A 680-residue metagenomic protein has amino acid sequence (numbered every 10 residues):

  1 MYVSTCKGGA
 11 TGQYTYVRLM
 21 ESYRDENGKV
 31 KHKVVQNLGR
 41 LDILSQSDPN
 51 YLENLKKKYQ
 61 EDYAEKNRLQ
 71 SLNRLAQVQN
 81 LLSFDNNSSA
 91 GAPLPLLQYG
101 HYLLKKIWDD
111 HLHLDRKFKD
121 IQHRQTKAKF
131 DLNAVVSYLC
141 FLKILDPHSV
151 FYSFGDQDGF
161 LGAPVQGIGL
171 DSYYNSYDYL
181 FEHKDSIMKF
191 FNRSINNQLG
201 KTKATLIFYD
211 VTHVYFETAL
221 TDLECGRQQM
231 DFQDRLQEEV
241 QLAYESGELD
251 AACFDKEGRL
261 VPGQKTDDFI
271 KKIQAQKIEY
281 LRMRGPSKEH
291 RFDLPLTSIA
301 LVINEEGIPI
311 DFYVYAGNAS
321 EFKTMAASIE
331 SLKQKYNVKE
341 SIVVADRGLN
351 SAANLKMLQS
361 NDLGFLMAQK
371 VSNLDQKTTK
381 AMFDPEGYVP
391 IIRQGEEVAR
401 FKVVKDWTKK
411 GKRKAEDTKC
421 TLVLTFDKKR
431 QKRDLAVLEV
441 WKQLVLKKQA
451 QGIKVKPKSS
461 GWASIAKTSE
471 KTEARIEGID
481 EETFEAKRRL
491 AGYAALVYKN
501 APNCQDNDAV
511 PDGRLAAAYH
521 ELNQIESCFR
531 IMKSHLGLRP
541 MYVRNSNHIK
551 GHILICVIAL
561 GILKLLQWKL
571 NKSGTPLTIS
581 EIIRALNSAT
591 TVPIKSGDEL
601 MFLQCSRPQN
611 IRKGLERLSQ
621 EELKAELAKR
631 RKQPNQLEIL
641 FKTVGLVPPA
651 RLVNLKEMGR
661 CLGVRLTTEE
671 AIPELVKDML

Functional and structural regions predicted by a protein language model:
M1-K277, D293, A300-Y313, N318 (+4 more regions): Dynamic "connector" segments at or just before major functional cores
L19, S153, F208-V211, G307 (+5 more regions): Conserved structural-core and active-site-/substrate-pathway-adjacent residues in large, well-folded domains of enzymes
E26, F160-G167, G200, E305-I308 (+5 more regions): Secondary-structure transition/capping motifs at alpha-helix termini and the adjoining loop/turn into the next element
G39, N545-L566: Basic, amphipathic alpha-helical segments enriched in Lys/Arg and hydrophobic/aromatic residues
G258, K265-T266, L294-T297, V314 (+4 more regions): An anionic, glycine-rich sequence signature occurring as long contiguous blocks
Y313-K335: Active-site beta-loop-alpha junctions of metal-dependent nucleic acid enzymes, especially the RNase H-like/DDE
S320, V344-A353, V371-N373, N547-K550: Acidic, metal-coordinating catalytic cores used for nucleic-acid/nucleotide bond scission and strand-transfer chemistry
R514-Y542: Short amphipathic alpha-helical "interface-anchor" segments enriched in bulky aromatics
